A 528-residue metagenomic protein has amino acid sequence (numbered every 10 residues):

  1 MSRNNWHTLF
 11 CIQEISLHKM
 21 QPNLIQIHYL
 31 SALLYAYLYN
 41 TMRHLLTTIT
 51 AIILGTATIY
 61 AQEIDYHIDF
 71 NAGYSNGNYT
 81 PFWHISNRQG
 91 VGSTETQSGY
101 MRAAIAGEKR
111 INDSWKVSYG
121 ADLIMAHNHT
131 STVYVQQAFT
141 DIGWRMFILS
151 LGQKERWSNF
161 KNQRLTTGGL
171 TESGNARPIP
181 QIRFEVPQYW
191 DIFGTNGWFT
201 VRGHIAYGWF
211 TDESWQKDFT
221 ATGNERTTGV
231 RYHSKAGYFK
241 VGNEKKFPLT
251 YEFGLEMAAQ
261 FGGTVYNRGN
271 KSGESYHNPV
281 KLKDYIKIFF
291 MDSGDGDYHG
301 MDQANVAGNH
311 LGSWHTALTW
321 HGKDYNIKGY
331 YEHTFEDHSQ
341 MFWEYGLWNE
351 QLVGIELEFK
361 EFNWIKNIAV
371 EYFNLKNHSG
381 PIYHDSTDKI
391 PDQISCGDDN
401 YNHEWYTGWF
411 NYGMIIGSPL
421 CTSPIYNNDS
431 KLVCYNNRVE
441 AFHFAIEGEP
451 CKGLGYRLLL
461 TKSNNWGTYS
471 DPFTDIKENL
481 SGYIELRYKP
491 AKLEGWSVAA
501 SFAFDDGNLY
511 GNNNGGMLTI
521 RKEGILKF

Functional and structural regions predicted by a protein language model:
W6-I64, L526-F528: Bacterial Sec-dependent N-terminal signal peptides
Q62-D65, G107-S118, G143-F147, Y189-G203 (+6 more regions): Short loop/turn motifs that connect adjacent beta-strands in outer-membrane beta-barrel proteins
Q62-M101, K109-A121, G203-Y207, V498: Transmembrane beta-strand segments of Gram-negative outer membrane beta-barrel proteins
Y66-N78, Y119-M125, I142, L149-E155 (+7 more regions): Transmembrane beta-barrel strands of outer-membrane/channel proteins
N78-I85, T130-Y134, K161-G168, E213-T222 (+5 more regions): Outer-membrane beta-barrel translocator domains and adjoining extracellular loop/strand segments of Gram-negative
D113-W144, R156-N175: Surface-exposed loop and membrane-interface regions of Gram-negative outer-membrane beta-barrel proteins
W157-K271: Internal, well-ordered domain-core segments that constitute the primary functional module of diverse proteins
D297-F528: Outer-membrane beta-barrel pore domains
